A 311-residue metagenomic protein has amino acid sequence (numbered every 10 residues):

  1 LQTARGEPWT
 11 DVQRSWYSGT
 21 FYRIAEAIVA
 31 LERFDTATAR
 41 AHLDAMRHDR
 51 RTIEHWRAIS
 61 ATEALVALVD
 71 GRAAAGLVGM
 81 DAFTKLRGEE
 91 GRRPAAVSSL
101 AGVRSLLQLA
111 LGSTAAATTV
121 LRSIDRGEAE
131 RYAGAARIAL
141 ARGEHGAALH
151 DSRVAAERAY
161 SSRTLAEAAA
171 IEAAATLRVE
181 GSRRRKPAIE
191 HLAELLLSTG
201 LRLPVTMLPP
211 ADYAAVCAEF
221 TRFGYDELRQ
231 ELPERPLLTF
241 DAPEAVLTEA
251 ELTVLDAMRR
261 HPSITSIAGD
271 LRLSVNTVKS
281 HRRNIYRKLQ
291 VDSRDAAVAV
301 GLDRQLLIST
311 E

Functional and structural regions predicted by a protein language model:
L1-P8, D35-H48, A73-L86, G112-I124 (+3 more regions): Alpha-helical repeat scaffolds
G6-A25, H48-L65, K85-R104, S123-R137 (+3 more regions): Alpha-solenoid helical repeat architecture
R23-E26, E172, T176, A250-T253 (+1 more regions): Solvent-exposed, amphipathic alpha-helical segments
G76, A117, H145-H150, T164-L165 (+5 more regions): Extended hydrophobic-aromatic, low-complexity segments
S162-R163, E167-P233: General nucleic-acid-binding
P236-R283, R287-E311: Helix-turn-helix DNA-binding segment
